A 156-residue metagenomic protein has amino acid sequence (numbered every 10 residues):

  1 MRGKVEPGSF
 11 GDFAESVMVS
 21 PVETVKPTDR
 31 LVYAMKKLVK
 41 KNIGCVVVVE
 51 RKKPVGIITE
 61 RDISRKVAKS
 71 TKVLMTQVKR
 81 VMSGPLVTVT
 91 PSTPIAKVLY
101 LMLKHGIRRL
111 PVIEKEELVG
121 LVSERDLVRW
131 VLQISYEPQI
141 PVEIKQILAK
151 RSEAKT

Functional and structural regions predicted by a protein language model:
M1-T156: Tandem CBS (Cystathionine beta-synthase) repeat/Bateman regulatory domains
